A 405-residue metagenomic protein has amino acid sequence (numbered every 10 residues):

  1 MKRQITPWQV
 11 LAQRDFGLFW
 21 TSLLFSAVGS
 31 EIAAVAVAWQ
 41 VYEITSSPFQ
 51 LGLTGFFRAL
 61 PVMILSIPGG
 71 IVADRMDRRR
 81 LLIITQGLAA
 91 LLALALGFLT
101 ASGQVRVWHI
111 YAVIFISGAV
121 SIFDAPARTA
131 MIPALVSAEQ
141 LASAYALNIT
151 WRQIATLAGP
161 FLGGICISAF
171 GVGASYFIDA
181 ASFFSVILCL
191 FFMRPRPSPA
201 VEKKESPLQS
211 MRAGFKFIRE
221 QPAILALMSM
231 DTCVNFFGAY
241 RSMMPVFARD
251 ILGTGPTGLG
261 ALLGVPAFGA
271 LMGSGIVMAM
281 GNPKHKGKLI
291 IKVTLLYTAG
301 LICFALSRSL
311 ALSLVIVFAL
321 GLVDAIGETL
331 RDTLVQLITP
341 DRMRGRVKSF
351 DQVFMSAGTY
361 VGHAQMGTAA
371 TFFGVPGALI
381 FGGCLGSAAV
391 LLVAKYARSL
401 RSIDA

Functional and structural regions predicted by a protein language model:
K2-L60, K216, E220-G264: Helix-loop boundary and gating motifs at the non-cytosolic
L24, F56, L60, G87 (+8 more regions): Transmembrane alpha-helical cores of Major Facilitator Superfamily
L24, V105-F123, T232, L312-I326: Hydrophobic core of transmembrane alpha-helices in multi-pass small-molecule transporters, especially MFS/SLC-type
A38-I44, G97-S102, A158-I178, D250-L252 (+1 more regions): Transmembrane alpha-helix termini and helix-breaking/packing motifs in multi-pass membrane transporters
T54, I64-P68, R75, L81 (+6 more regions): C-terminal transmembrane bundle of multi-pass solute transporters/carriers
V113-T156: Cytoplasmic helix-loop-helix junction between adjacent transmembrane helices in 12-TM secondary transporters
A130, A134, V172, Y176-E205 (+1 more regions): Helix-loop junctions on the cytosolic side of multi-pass membrane transporters, especially the intracellular loop
